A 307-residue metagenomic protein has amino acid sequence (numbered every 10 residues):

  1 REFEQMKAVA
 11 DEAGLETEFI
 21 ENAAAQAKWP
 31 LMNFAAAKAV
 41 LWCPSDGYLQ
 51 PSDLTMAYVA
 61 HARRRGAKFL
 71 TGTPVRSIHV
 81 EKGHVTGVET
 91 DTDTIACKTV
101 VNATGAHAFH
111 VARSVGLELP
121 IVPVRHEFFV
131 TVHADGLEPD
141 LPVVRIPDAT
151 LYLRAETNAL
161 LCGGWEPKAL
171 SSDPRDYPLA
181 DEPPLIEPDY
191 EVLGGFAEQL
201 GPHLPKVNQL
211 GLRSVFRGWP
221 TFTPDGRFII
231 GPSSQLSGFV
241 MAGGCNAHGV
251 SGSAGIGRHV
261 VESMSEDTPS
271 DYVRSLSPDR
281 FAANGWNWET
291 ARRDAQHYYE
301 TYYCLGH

Functional and structural regions predicted by a protein language model:
R1-K28, T150-L153: Dinucleotide-binding Rossmann-like beta1-alpha1 core, especially the glycine-rich loop that anchors the ADP
E2, W29-A37, H79-T86, F222-G226 (+1 more regions): A short, glycine/Asx- and small/polar-enriched loop/turn that sits immediately N-terminal to a beta-strand
F19, A24, S234-H307: C-terminal lid/capping helical subdomain adjacent to the catalytic/cofactor pocket in oxidative enzymes
E21, T71-T73, S214: Short loop/edge segments at beta-strand edges and connector loops that shape dinucleotide/nucleotide cofactor-binding
V40-H61, G105-H107, P188-Q199, C245 (+2 more regions): Mid-domain beta-loop-alpha active-site segment that forms a flexible, acidic cofactor/metal-binding surface
L41-T99, H107: Helical element adjacent to the flavin cofactor pocket in flavoenzyme catalytic cores
D93-P142, N158: Central helical "cap/lid" subdomain
D135-G238: Active-site lid/adjacent beta-loop-alpha segment flanking the redox-cofactor pocket in flavoenzymes
